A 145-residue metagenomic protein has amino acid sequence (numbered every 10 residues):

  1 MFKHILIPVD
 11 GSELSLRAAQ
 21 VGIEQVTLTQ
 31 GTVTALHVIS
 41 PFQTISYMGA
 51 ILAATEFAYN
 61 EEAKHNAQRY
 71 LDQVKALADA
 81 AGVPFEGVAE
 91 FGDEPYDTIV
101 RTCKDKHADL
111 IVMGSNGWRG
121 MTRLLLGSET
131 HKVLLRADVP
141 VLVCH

Functional and structural regions predicted by a protein language model:
K3-A54, L77-E86: Small/aliphatic-rich secondary-structure junction motif
A18, I45-M48, D97-V100, R123-L124: Short, well-ordered secondary-structure micro-motifs
A50-A54, K104-K106, E129-T130: Short, hinge-like loop/turn segments at secondary-structure boundaries
A54-R69: A short acidic, glycine-rich active-site loop that binds or catalyzes chemistry on phosphate/adenosine moieties
A76-I111: Structural beta-alpha unit
L110-L135: Glycine-rich, Arg-bearing micro-motifs that act as flexible, cationic patches
V139-C144: Short, flexible loop segments at boundaries between secondary-structure elements
